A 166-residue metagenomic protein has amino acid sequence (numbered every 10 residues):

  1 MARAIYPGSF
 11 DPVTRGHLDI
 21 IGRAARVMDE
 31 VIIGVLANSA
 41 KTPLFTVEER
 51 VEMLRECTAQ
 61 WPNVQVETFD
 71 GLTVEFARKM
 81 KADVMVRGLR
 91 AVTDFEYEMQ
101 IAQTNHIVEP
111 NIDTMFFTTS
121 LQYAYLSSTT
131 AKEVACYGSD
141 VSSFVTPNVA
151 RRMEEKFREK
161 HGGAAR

Functional and structural regions predicted by a protein language model:
M1-R166: Nucleotidyltransferase catalytic core that binds NTPs
